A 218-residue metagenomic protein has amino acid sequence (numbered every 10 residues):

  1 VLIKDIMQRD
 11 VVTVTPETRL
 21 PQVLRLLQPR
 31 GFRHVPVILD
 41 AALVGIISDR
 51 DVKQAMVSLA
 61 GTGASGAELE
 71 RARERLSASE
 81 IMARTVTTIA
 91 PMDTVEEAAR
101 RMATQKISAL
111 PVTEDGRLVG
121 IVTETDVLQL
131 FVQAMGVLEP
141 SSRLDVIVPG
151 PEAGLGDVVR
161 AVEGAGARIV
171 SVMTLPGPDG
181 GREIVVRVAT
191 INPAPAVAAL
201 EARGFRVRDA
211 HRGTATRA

Functional and structural regions predicted by a protein language model:
V1-D10, S48-T87, T94-A103, I121-D179 (+3 more regions): Tandem CBS (Bateman) regulatory domains
I6, L27-R30, V35-D51, M102 (+1 more regions): A glycine-centered beta-loop-beta connector
V14-E17, P91: A short beta-loop-alpha structural element at the N-terminal edge of CoA-dependent acyl/N-acetyltransferase catalytic
T18-R25, E96-A99: Short, basic/aromatic recognition patches
D40, D115, T174-G177, R212-G213: Short, ordered loop/turn segments at secondary-structure junctions
K53-Q54, S108, A218: Positively charged, small/polar-rich N-terminal and surface patches that mediate targeting and assembly and bind
G181-V188: A generic structural motif
V188-N192, A218: Short, low-order "capping/linker" segments at domain edges
